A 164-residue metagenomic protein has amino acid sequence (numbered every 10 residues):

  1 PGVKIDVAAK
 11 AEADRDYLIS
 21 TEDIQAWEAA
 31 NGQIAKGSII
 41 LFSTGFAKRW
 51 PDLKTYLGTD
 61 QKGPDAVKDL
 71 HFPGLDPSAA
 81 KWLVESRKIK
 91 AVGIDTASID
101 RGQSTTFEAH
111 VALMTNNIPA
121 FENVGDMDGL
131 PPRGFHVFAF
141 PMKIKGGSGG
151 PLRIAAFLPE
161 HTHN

Functional and structural regions predicted by a protein language model:
P1-N164: Active-/binding-site microenvironments in catalytic and ligand-binding cores
